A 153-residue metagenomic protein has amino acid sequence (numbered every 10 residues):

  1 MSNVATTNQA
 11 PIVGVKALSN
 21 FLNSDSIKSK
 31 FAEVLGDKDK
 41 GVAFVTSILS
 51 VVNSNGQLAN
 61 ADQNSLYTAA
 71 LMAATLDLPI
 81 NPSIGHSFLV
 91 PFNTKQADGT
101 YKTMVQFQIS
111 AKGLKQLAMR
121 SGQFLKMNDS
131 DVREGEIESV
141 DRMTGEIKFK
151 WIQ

Functional and structural regions predicted by a protein language model:
T6, P11-Q153: Binding-interface segments
